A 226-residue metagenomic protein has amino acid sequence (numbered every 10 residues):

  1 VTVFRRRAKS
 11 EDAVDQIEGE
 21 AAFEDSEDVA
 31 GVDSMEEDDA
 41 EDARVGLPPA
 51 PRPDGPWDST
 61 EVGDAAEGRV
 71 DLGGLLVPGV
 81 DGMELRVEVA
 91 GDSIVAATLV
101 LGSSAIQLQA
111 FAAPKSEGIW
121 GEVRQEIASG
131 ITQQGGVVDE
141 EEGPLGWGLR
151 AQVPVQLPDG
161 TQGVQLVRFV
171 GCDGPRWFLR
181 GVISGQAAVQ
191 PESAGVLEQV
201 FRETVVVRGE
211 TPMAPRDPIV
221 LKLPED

Functional and structural regions predicted by a protein language model:
V1-D15: N-terminal acidic, proline/glycine-rich, low-complexity intrinsically disordered segments
S26-G91: N-terminal "mature-domain start" segment
R69-I119: Secretory pathway targeting signatures of secreted, lumenal, and periplasmic proteins
M83, V182-E225: Surface-exposed amphipathic alpha-helical segments
T98-V100, V170-R176: Short glycine/proline-enriched loop/turn "hinge" motifs that connect secondary-structure elements and lie
L108-A110, F178-A187: Short, well-ordered beta-strand elements
Q109-A110, P114-G136: Short, solvent-exposed recognition patches
A128-D173: Signature of long, low-cysteine stretches enriched in small and polar/charged residues
